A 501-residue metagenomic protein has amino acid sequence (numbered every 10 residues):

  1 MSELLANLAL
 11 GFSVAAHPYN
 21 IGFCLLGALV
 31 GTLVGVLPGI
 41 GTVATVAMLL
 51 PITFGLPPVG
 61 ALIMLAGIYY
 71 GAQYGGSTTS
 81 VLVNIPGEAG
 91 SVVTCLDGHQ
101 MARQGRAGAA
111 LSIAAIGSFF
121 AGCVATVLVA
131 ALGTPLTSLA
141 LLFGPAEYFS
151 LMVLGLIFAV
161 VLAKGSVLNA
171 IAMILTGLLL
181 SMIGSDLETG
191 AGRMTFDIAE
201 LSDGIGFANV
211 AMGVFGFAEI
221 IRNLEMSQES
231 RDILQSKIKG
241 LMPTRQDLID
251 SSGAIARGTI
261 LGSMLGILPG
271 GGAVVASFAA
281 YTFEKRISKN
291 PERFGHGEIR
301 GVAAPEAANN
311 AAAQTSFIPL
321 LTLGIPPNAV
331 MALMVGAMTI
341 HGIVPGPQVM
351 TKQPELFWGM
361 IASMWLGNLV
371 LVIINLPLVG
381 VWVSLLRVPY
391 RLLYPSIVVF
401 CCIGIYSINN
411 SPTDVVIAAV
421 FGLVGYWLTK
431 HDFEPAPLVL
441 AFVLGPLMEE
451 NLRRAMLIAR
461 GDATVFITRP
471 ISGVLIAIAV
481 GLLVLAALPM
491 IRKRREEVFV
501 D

Functional and structural regions predicted by a protein language model:
M1-A61, G192-E298, V383, F400-Y406 (+4 more regions): Helix-loop-helix hairpins and the membrane-proximal interhelical loops of multi-pass alpha-helical transport proteins
A28-T42, A72-N84, A159-K164, I260-P269 (+3 more regions): Transmembrane alpha-helix interface/packing and boundary motifs in multi-pass membrane proteins, characterized by
V34-V43, V81-V92, V124-L128, L265-V274 (+4 more regions): Short helix-coil transition sites and intra-membrane helix breaks within transmembrane domains of multi-pass
T42-P51, L65, S80-Q100, A131 (+6 more regions): Re-entrant/interfacial helical elements at transmembrane boundaries that shape and gate the permeation pathway
V59-I63, Q100-G117, S288-G301, A329-A332 (+1 more regions): Membrane-interface alpha-helices at helix entry/exit sites of multi-pass transporters
Y69-V81, G87, E298-L323, P327 (+1 more regions): A structural-propensity feature for long, helix-poor, extended segments
Y70-G75, I116-L128, L136, L180 (+3 more regions): Membrane-embedded alpha-helical segments of transport systems, primarily multispan ion/solute transporters
S112-S227, I340-R494: Membrane-embedded alpha-helical modules
